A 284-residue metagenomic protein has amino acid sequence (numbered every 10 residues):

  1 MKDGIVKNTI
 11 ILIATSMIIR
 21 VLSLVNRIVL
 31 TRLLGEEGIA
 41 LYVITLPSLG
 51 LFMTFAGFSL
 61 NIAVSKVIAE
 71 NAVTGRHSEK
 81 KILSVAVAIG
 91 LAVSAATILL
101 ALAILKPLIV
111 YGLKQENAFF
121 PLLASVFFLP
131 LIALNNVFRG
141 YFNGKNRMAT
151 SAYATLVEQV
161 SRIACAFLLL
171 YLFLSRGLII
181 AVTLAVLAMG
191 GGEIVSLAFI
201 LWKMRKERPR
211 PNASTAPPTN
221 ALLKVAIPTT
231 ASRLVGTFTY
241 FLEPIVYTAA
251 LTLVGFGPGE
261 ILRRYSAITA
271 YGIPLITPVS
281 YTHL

Functional and structural regions predicted by a protein language model:
M1-L22, H77, A216-R233: N-terminal membrane topogenesis motif
V6, V43, R76-A92, T219-L223 (+1 more regions): Interfacial transmembrane-helix starts/ends
L30-L51, L178, V182-T183, N220-V225 (+1 more regions): Interfacial/gating helices of multi-pass transporter permease domains
A96-E116: Short membrane-interface helical motifs at transmembrane helix boundaries in multi-pass membrane transporters
K114-V137, I268: Alpha-helical transmembrane segments of multi-pass membrane proteins
L131-A154: Membrane-interface junctions at transmembrane-helix termini in multi-pass inner-membrane proteins
A154-L168, R176-K206, T269: Hydrophobic alpha-helical transmembrane segments
T282-H283: Conserved small/polar residues in nucleotide/adenosyl-binding loops
